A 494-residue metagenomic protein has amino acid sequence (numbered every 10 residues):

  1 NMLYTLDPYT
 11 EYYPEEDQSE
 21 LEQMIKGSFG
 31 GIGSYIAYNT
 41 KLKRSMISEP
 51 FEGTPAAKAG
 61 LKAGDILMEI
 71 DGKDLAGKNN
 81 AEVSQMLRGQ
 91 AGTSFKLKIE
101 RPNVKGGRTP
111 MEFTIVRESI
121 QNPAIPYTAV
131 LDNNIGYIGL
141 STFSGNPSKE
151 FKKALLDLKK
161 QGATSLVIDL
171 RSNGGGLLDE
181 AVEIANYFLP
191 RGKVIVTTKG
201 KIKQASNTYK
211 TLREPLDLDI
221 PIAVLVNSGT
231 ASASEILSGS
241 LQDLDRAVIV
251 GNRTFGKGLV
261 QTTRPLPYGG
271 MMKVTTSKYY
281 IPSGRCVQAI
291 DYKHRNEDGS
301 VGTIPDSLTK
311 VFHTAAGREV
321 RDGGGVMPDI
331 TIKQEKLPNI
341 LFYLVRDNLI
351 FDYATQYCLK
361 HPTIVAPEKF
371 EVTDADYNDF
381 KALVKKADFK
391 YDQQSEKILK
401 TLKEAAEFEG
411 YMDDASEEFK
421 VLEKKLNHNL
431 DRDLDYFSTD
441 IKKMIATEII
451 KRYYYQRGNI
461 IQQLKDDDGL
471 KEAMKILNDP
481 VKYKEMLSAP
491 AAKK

Functional and structural regions predicted by a protein language model:
N1-M46, S94-V116, I120-Y127, L464-G469 (+2 more regions): Extended, small/polar residue-biased N-terminal targeting/export presequences and adjacent propeptide/linker tracts
L3-E11, E69-G72, R88, G92 (+11 more regions): Sec-exported extracytoplasmic/periplasmic mature domains
T5-Y12, K41-S45, N122-I125, G145-K149 (+4 more regions): Short, solvent-exposed loop/turn elements at domain surfaces
I32, E214, K273-T275: A structural signal for short loop-to-beta-strand junctions that line the ligand-binding cleft of periplasmic/secreted
M46-E49, P55-K62, D71-P267, K278 (+1 more regions): Cleft-lining beta-strand/loop regions that shape enzyme active-site pockets
G64-I66: Structural motif
A233, G239, D245, V250-N252 (+2 more regions): Polar, glycine-rich mid-to-C-terminal structural blocks that act as macromolecule-binding/assembly scaffolds
C286-K293, E297-K494: Conserved functional hotspot residues or short segments at active or partner-binding sites across diverse domains
